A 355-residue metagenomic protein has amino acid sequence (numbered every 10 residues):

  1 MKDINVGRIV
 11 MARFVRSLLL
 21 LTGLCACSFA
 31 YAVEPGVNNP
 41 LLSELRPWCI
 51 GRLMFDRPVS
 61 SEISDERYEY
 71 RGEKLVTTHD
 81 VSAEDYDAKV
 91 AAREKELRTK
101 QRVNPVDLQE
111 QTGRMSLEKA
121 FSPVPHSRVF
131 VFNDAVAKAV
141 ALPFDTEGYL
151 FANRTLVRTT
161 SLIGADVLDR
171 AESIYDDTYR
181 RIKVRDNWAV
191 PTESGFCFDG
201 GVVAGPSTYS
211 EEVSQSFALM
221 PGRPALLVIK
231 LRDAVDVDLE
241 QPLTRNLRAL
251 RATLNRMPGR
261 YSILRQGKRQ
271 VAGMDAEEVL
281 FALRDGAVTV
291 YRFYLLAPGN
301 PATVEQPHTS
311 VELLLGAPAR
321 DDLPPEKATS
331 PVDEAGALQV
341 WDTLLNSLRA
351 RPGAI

Functional and structural regions predicted by a protein language model:
I4-L18: Bacterial N-terminal signal peptides that target proteins for export
S17-A26: Bacterial N-terminal signal peptides
A30-A32: Boundary at the C-terminal end of the N-terminal hydrophobic targeting segment
S61, T159-C197, V311-I355: Surface-exposed amphipathic alpha-helical segments
E62, E66-D199: Long, acidic/polar, low-complexity amphipathic helices and coiled-coil-like
S64-T112, R158-I163, V213-L250, E278 (+2 more regions): A short acidic-to-branched-hydrophobic micro-motif
L97-L150, D238-E305: Signature of long, low-cysteine stretches enriched in small and polar/charged residues
A165-D275: Acidic, serine/threonine- and glycine-rich low-complexity intrinsically disordered segments that serve as flexible
